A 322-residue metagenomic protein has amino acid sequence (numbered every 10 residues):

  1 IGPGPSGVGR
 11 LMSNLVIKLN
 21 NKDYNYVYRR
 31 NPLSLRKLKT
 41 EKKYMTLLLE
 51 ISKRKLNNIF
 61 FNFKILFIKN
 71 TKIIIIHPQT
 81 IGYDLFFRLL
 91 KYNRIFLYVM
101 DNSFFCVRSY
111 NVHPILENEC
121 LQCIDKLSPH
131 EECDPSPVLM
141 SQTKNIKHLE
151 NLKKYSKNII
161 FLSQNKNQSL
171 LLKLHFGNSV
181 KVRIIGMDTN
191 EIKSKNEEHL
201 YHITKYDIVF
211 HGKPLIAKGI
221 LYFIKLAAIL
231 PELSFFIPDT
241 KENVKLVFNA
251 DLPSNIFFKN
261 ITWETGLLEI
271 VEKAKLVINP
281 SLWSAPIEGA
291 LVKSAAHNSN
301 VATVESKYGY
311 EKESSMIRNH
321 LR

Functional and structural regions predicted by a protein language model:
I1-S34, K69-N70, K91-R94, K225-A228: N-terminal subdomain of nucleotide-sugar transferases
N62-F67, E119-F161: Membrane-proximal helix-turn-helix segments that form the acceptor-binding/catalytic region of lipid-linked
K64-Y83, N93-V99, L276-N279: Short N-terminal targeting/anchoring amphipathic segment
L162, L200-K218, I224-A227: Conserved donor-binding/catalytic core segment of Leloir-type glycosyltransferases
H211-K213, L233-F248: Glycosyltransferase donor-sugar binding loop
K245-E269: Nucleotide-activated donor-binding/catalytic signature segment of Leloir-type glycosyltransferases, i.e., the conserved
E272-P286, S299: Acidic donor-binding loop of glycosyltransferase active sites
S281-A290, T303-E313: Nucleotide-sugar-dependent
